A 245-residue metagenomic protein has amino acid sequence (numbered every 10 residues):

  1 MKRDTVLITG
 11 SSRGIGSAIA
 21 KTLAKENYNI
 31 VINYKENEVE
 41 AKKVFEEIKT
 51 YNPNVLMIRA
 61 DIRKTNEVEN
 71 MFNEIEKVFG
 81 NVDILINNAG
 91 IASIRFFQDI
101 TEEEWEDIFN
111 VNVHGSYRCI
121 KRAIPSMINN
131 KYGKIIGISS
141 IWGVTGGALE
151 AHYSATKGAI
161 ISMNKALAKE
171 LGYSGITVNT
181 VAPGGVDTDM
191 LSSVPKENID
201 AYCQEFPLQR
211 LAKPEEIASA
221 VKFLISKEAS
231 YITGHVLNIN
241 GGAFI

Functional and structural regions predicted by a protein language model:
S12-R13: Conserved glycine-rich cofactor-binding loop
Y28-K43: Conserved glycine-rich Rossmann-like NAD(P)H-binding loop of the short-chain dehydrogenase/reductase
F96-F97, E104-F109, L191, Y202: Substrate-binding pocket helix/loop in short-chain dehydrogenase/reductase
I120, T156, N164: Active-site helix of classical SDR
P125, K169-Y173, S230: Alpha-helical segment proximal to the catalytic Tyr-Lys
Y132, R210-I239, F244: C-terminal substrate-recognition "lid" of short-chain dehydrogenase/reductases
S140: Residue(s) in the substrate-gating loop at a strand-loop-helix junction that position the organic substrate next
